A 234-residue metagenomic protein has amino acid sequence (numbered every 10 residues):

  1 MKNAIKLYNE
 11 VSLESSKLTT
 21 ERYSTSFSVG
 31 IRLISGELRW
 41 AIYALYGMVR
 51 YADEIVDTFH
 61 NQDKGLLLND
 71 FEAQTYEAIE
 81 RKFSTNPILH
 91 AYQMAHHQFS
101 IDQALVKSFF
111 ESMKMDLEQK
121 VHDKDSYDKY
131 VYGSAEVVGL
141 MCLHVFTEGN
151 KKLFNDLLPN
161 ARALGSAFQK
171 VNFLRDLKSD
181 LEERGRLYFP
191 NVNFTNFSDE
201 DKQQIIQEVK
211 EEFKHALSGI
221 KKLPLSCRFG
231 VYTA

Functional and structural regions predicted by a protein language model:
M1-F168, L174-A234: Catalytic cores of Mg2+-dependent Asp-rich isoprenoid enzymes
